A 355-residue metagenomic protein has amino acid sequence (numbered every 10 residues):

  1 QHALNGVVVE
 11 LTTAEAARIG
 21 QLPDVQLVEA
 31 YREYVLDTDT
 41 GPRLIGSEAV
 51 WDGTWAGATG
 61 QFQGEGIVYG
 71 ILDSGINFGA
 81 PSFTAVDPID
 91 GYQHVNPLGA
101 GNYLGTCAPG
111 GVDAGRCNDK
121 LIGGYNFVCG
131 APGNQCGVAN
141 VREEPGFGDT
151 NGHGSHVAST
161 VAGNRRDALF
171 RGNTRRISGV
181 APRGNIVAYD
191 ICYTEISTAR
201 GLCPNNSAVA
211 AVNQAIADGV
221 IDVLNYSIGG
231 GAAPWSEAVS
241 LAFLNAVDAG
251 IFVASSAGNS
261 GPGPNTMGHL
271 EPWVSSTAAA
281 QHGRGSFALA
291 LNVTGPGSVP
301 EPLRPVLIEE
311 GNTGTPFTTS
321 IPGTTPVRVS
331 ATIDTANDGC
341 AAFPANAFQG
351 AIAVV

Functional and structural regions predicted by a protein language model:
Q1-A3, E10-T12, A30-E33, I71-G75 (+9 more regions): Active-site-proximal beta-strand/loop segments in catalytic clefts of secreted hydrolases
Q1-Q61, E65-V68, N77-I89: Autoinhibitory propeptides
Q21, T54-P204, V220-V223, P234 (+5 more regions): Subtilisin-like serine protease catalytic core
L27, D222-V223, F252, I352: Short, Asp-centered acidic motifs that coordinate Mg2+ and/or phosphate in catalytic or ligand-binding sites
S207-V220, A342: Short, well-structured alpha-helical segments in soluble
Y226, T313-V355: Extracellular/luminal Protease-associated
W235-V253: Catalytic-core regions built around general acid/base machinery
G268, S275-V329: Polar, glycine-rich mid-to-C-terminal structural blocks that act as macromolecule-binding/assembly scaffolds
